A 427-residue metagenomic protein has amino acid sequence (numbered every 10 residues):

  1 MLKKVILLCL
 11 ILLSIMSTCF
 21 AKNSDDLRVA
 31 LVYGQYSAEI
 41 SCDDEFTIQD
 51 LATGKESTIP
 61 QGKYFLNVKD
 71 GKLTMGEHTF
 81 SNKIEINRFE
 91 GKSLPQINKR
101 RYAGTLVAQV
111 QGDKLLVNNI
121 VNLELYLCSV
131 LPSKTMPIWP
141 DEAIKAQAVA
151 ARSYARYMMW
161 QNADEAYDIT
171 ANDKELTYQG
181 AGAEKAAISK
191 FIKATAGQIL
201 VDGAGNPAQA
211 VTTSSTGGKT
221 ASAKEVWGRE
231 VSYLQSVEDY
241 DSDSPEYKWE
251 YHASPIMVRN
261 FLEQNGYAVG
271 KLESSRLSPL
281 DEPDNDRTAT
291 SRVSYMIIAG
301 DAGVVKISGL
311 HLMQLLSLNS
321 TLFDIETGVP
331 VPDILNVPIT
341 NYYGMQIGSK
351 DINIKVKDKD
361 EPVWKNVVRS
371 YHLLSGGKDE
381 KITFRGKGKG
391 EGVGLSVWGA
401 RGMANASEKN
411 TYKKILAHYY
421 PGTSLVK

Functional and structural regions predicted by a protein language model:
L2-K427: Conserved, single-site charged/polar hotspot
